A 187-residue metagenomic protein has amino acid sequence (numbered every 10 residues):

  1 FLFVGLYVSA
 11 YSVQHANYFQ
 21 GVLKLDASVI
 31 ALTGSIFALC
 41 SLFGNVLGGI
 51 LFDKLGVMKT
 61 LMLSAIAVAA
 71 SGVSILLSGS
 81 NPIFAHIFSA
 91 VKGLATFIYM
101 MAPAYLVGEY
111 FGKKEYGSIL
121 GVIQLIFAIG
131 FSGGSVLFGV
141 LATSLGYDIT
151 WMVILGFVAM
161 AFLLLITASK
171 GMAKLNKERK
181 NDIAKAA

Functional and structural regions predicted by a protein language model:
F1-N45: Extracytoplasmic gate region of multi-pass secondary transporters
F1-S9, F37, S41, K92-T96 (+3 more regions): Hydrophobic transmembrane alpha-helices of secondary-active solute transporters
F19-Q20, L51-F52, L137-G146: Interfacial helix-cap and linker-helix signal at transmembrane-aqueous boundaries of multi-pass secondary transporters
G34, A38, A65, L120-A128: Small-residue-rich transmembrane alpha-helices and their cytosolic helix-loop interfaces in multi-pass secondary
A38-L47, F52-L106: C-terminal transmembrane helical hairpin of 12-TM major facilitator-type secondary transporters
G108-G117: Paired intracellular helix-loop junctions of major facilitator superfamily
V140-V158: A membrane-interface helix-boundary motif in multi-pass transporters
L155-I183, A187: Multi-pass alpha-helical transporter architecture, strongest for 12-TM Major Facilitator/SLC carriers used
